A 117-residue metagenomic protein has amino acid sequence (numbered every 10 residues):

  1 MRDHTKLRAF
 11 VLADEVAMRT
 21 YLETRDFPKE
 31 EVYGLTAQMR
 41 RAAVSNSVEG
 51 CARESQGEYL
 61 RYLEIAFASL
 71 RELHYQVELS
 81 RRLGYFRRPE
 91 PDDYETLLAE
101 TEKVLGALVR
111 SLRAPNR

Functional and structural regions predicted by a protein language model:
M1-R117: Amphipathic alpha-helical assembly/interaction segments
